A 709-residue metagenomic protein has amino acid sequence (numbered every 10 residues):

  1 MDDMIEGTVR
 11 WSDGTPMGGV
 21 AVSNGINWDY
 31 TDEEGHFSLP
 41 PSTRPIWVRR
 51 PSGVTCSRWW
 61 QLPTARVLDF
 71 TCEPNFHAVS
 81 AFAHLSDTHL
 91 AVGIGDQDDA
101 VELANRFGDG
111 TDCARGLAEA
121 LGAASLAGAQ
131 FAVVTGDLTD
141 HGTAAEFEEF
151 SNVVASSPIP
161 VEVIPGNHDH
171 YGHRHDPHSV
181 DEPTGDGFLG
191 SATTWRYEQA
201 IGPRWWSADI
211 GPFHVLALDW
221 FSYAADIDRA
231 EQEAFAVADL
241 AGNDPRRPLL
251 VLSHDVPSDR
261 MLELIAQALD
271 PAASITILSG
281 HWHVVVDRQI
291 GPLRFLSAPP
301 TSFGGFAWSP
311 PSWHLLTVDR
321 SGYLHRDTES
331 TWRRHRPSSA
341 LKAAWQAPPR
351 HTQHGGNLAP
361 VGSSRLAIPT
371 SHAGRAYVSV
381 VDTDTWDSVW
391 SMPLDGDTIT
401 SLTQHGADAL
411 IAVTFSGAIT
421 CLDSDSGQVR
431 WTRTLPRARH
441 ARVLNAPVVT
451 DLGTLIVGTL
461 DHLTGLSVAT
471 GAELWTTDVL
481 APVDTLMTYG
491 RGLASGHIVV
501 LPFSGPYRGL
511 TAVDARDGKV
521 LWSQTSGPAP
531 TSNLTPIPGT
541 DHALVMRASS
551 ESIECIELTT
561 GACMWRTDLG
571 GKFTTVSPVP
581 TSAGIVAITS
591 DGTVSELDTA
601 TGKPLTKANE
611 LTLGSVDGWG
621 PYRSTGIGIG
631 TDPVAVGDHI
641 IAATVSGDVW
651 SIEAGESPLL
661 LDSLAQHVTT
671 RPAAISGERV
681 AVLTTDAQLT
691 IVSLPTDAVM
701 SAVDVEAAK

Functional and structural regions predicted by a protein language model:
D2-M4, W11-D13, I26, T43 (+2 more regions): N-terminal active-site segment of His-dependent metallophosphoesterases
G25-P40: Short, acidic Ser/Thr/Gly-rich low-complexity loop/linker segments typical of extracellular and cell-surface proteins
P51-S52, T64, A144-V237, A241 (+3 more regions): Extended active-site neighborhood of metal-dependent phosphoesterases/phosphodiesterases
V286, I290-P349: Binuclear metal-dependent phosphoesterase catalytic core
P337-H354, Y377, D387-P393, V429-R439 (+6 more regions): Aromatic (tryptophan-biased) beta-strands that constitute blades/sheets of beta-rich domains
T352-A359, D397-Q404, H440-V448, P482-G492 (+4 more regions): Repeated scaffold domains used in trafficking and secretory/extracellular systems, primarily beta-propellers
D382-T385, D423-S426, V468-T470, D514-D517 (+4 more regions): Short loop/turn segments that connect beta-strands within beta-propeller blades
A665-K709: Blade-level signature of beta-propeller repeat domains, shared across WD40, Kelch, NHL, RCC1 and BNR/Asp-box propellers
